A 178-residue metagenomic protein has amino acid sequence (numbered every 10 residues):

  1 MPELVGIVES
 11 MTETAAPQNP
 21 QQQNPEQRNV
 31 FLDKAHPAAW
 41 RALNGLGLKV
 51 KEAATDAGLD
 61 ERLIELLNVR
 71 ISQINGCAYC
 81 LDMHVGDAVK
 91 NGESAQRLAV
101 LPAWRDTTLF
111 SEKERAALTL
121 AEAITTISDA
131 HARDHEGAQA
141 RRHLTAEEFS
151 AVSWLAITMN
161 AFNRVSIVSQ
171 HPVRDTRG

Functional and structural regions predicted by a protein language model:
M1-G178: Hydrophobic alpha-helical segments
